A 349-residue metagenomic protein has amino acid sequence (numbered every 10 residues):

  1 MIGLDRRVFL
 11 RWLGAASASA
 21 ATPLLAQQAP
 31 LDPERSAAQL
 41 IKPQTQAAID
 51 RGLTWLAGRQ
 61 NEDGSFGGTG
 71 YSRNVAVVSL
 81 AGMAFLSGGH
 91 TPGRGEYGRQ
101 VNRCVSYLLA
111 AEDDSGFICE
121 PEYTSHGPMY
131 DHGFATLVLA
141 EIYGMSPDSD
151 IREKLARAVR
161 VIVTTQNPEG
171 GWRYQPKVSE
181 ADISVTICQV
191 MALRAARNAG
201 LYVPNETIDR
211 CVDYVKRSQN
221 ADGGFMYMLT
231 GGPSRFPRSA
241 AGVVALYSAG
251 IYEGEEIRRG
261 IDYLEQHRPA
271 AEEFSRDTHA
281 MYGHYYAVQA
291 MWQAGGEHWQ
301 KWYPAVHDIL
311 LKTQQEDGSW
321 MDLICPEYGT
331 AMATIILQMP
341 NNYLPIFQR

Functional and structural regions predicted by a protein language model:
M1-S17: N-terminal secretory signal peptides and thylakoid transit peptides that target proteins across membranes
L10, Q27-R51, S65-Q100, D113-R160 (+3 more regions): An alpha-helical repeat/solenoid feature that recognizes helix-turn-helix modules
L53-Q60: Post-signal-peptide N-terminal segment of Sec-exported extracytoplasmic proteins
D63, D317: Acidic carboxylate motifs that coordinate Ca2+ or other divalent cations, activating on Asp/Glu
G98, V105-Y107: Active-site-surrounding "flap" and adjacent substrate/cofactor-binding loops of secreted or lumenal enzymes, prototyped
Q300-E316: Short glycine/proline-rich, acidic loop/turn segments that cap or connect secondary-structure elements
